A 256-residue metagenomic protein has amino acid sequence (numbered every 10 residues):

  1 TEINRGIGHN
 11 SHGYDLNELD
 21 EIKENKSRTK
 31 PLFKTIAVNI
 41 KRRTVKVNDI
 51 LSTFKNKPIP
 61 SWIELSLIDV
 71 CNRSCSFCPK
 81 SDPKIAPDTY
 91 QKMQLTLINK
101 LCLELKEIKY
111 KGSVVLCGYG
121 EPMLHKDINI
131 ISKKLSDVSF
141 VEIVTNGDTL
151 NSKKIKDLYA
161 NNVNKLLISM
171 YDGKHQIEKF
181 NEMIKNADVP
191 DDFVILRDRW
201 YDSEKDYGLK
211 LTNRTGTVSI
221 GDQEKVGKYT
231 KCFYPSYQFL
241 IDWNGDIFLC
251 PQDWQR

Functional and structural regions predicted by a protein language model:
T1-E21, S27, T35, N56-P58 (+2 more regions): Accessory C-terminal segments flanking Radical SAM cores
G6, E104, M183-A187: Residues that form generic nucleotide/phosphate-binding pockets
G8, S113-V115, F140-E142, L211 (+1 more regions): Short, flexible coil/turn micro-motifs enriched in small/turn-prone residues
H9, L32, K46-V47, Y201-S203 (+1 more regions): General helical structural elements
G13-K165: Conserved alpha-helical substructure of the radical SAM core
V70-N72, P83-K84, P122, D148-L150 (+5 more regions): Short, solvent-exposed loop/turn segments at secondary-structure junctions
H125-S236: Conserved AdoMet/S-adenosylmethionine-binding subsite of the radical SAM
